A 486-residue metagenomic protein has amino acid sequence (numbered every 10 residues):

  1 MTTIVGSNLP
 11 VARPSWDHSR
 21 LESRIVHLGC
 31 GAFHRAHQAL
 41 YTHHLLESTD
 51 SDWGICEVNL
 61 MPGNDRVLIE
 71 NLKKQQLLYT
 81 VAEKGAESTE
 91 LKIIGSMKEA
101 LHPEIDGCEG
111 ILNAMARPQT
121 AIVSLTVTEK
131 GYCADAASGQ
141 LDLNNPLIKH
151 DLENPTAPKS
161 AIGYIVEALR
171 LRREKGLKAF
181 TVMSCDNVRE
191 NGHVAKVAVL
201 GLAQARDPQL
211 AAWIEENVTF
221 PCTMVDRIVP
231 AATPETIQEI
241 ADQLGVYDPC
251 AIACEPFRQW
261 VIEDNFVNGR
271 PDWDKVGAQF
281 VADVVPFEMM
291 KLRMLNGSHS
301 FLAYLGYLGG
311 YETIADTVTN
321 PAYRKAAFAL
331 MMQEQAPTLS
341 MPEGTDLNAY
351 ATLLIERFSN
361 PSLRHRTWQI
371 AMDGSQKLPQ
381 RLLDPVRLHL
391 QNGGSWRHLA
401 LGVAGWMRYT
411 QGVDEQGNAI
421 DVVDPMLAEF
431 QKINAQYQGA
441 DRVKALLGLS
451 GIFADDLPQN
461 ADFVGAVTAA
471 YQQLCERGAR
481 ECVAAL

Functional and structural regions predicted by a protein language model:
M1-L486: Substrate/ligand-engaging "lid" and interaction regions
